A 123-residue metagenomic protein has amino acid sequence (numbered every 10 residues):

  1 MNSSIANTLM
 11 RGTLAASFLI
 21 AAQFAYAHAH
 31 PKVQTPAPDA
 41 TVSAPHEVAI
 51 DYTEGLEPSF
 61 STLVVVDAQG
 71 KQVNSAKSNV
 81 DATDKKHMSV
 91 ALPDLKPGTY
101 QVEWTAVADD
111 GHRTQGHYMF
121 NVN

Functional and structural regions predicted by a protein language model:
N2-L14: Bacterial N-terminal signal peptides that target proteins for export
A22-F24: N-terminal signal peptide c-region/cleavage motif recognized by signal peptidases
Y26-A44: N-terminal edge beta-strand
S43, V48-D51, G111-N123: Extended, polar beta-sheet/loop recognition surfaces of beta-rich domains that mediate binding to diverse ligands
A49-I50, E54-A76: Short, surface-exposed alpha-helix to beta-strand junction/turn motifs within ectodomains of secreted and cell-envelope
L92-L95: Short, flexible loop/turn segments at beta-strand junctions in immunoglobulin-like and fibronectin type III
Y100-V102: A short tyrosine-centered beta-strand micro-motif
